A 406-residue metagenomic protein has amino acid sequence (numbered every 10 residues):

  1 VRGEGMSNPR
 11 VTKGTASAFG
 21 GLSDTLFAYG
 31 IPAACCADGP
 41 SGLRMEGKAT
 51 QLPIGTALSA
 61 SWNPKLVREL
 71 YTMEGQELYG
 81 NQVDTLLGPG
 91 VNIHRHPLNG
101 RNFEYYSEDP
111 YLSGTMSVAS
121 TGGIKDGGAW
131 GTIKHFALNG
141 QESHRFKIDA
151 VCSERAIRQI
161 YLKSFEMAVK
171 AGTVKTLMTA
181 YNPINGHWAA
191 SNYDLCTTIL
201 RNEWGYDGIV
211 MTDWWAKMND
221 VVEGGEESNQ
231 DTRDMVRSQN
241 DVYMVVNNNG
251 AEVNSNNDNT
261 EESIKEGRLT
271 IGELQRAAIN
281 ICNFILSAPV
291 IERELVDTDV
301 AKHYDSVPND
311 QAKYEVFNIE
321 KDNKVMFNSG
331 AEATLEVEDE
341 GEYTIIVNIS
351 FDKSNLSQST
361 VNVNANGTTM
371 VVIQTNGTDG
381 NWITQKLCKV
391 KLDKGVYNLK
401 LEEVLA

Functional and structural regions predicted by a protein language model:
V1-E342, N362-M370, N376, K391-N398: Glycoside hydrolase catalytic-domain context in secreted enzymes
Y79, S350-S359: Extended, low-complexity, turn-rich repeat/linker tracts enriched in Gly/Pro/Ser/Thr and Asp/Glu that occur
T344-I346: Contiguous beta-strand segments within globular domains
T378-W382: Aromatic- and Gly/Pro-enriched, solvent-exposed loop/edge beta-strand patches characteristic of beta-rich domains
T384-V390: Exposed aromatic-hydrophobic patches
K400-L405: Short beta-strand-plus-loop segments that form exposed binding edges in beta-rich domains
